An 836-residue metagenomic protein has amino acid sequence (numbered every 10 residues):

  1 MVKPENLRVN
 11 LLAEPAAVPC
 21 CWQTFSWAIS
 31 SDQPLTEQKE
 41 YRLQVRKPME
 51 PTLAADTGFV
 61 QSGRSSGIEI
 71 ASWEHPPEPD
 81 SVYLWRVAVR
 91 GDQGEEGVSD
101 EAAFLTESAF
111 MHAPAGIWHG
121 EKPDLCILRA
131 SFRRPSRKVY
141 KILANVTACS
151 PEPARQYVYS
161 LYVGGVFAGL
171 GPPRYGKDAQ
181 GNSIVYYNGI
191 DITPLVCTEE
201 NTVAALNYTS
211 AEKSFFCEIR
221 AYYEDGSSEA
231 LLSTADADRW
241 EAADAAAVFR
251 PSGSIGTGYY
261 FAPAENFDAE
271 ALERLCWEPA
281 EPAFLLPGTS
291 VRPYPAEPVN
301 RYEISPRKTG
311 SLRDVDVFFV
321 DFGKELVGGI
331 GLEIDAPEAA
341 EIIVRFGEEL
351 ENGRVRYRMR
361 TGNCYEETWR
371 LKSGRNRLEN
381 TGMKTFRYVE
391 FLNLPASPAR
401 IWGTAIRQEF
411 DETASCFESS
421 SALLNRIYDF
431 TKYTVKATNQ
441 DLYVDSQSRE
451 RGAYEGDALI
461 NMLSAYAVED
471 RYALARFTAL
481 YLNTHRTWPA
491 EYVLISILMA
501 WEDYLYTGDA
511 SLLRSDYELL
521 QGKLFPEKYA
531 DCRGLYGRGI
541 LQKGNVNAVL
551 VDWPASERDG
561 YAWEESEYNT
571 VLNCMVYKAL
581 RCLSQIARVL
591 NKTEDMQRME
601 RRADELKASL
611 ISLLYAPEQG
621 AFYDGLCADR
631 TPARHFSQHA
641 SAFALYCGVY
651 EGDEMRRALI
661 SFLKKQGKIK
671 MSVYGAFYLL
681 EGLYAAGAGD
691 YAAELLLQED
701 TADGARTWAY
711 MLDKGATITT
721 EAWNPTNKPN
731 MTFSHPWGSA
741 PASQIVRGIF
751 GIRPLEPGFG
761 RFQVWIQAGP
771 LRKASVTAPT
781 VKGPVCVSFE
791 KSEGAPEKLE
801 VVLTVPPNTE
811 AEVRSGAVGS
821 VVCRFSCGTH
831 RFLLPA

Functional and structural regions predicted by a protein language model:
M1-D441, D445, D457, R471-A479 (+1 more regions): Extracellular/oxidizing-compartment recognition motifs
V87, T631-S641, L659, M671 (+1 more regions): Long, ordered, helix-rich scaffold segments
Q156-V158, P398-A437, D441-F477, T487 (+4 more regions): Active-site acid/base region of carbohydrate-active enzymes
A205-Y223, Q666-D703: Repeat-solenoid scaffold signature
F249-D268, R292-Y294, A608, D690-A836: Non-catalytic C-terminal accessory modules of carbohydrate-active enzymes
C416, A555-S566, D624-T631, I660-K668 (+3 more regions): Short beta-alpha connecting loops at secondary-structure transitions that line or flank enzyme active sites
I460-E469, S496-L512, M575-T593, A642-G652 (+2 more regions): Well-ordered alpha-helical scaffold segments within catalytic/enzyme domains
N483-T487, T631-P632, F662-K670, Q698-A702: Solenoid-like repeat scaffolds
